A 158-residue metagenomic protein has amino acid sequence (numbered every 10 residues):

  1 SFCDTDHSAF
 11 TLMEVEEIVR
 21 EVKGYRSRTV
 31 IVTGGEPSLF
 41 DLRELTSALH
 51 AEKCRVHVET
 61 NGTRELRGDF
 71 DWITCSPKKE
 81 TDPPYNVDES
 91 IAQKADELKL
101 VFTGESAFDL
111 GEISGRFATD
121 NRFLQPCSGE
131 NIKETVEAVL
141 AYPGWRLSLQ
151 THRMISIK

Functional and structural regions predicted by a protein language model:
S1-W72: Conserved Radical SAM active-site core
L12-E16, R43, D82-N86, I132-K133: Structural motif corresponding to alpha-helix initiation and N-cap regions
G24-S27, G104-K158: Auxiliary Fe-S-binding modules of radical SAM enzymes
G35-P37, N61-T63, K78, V101-T103 (+2 more regions): Active-site beta-loop-alpha junctions enriched in small/polar residues
L42-D120: Radical SAM/AdoMet-radical enzyme domain recognition
